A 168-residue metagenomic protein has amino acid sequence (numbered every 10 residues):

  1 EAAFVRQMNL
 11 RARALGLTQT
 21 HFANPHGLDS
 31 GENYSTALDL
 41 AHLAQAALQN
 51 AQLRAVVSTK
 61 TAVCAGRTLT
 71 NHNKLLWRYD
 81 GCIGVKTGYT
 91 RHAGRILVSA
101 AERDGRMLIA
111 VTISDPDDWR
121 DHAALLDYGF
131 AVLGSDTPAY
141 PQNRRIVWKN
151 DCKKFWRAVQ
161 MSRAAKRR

Functional and structural regions predicted by a protein language model:
E1-A2, T90: Glycine-centered helix-coil hinge/cap
A2-T20: Short, charged, amphipathic alpha-helices and their helix-cap/turn boundaries
A14-H21, D29-R168: Domain-terminus/edge residues, biased toward the C-terminal soluble/receptor-binding domains of extracytoplasmic
